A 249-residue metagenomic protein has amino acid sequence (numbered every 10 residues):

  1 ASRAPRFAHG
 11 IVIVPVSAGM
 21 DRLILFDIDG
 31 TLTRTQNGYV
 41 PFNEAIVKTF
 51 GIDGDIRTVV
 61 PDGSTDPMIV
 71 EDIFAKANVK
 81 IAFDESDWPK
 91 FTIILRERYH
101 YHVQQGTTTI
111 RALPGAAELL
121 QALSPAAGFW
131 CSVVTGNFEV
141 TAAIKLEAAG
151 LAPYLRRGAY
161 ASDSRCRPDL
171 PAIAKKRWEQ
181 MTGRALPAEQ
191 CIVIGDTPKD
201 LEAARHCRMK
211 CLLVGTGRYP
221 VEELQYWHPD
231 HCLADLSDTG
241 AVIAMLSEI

Functional and structural regions predicted by a protein language model:
F7-F26, D72, A77-I81, I249: Non-catalytic pre-domain segments flanking phosphatase-related domains
G19-D62, P67-E71, A75: Active-site neighborhood of HAD-like aspartate-dependent phosphohydrolases
L95-R96, G217: Membrane-embedded alpha-helical bundles of multi-pass transporters/translocases, especially carrier/permease families
Y101-V133, E139: Short, acidic loop-to-helix structural element flanking the phosphoryl-transfer center in phosphate-processing enzymes
T108-R111, S132, N137-I192, P198-C207: Substrate-recognition "cap/lid" segment bordering the active-site pocket of phosphatases
G150-G158, E223-G240: Structural recognition of alpha->loop->beta junctions
V193-H231: Acidic, Mg2+-coordinating phosphoryl-transfer loop and its flanking beta/alpha structural elements, shared across
A241-I249: Short amphipathic alpha-helix with an adjacent loop that forms part of the alpha/beta core around
